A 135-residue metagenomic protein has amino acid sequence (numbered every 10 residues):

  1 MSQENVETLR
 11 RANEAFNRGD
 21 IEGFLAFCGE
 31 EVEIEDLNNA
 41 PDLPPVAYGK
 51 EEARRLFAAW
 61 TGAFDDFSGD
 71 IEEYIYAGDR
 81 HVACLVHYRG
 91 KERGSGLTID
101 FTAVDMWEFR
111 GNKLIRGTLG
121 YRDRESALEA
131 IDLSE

Functional and structural regions predicted by a protein language model:
M1-E135: C-terminal and inter-domain tail/linker signature
